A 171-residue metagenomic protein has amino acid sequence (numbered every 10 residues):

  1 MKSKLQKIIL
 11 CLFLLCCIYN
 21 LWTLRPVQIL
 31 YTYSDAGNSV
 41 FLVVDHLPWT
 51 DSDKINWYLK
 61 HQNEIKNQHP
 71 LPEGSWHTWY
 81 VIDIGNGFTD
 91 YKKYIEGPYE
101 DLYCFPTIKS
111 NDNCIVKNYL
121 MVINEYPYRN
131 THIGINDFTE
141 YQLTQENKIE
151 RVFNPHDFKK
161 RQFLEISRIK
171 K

Functional and structural regions predicted by a protein language model:
K2-K7, F41, D45: N-terminal leader/assembly segments
S3-P26: Hydrophobic membrane-insertion alpha-helices, especially the h-region of bacterial N-terminal signal peptides
L21-S39: Compositionally biased P/S/T/G-rich terminal and signal peptide-adjacent segments that lie outside catalytic cores
S34-P48, S167: Acidic/histidine-rich, surface-exposed loop or edge segments in extracytoplasmic proteins
V40, W79, L164: A broad, low-specificity signal marking well-ordered, structured residues that form hydrophobic/aromatic
D45-M121: Mature extracytoplasmic domains of secretory-pathway proteins
T89-K171: Non-cytosolic head/periplasmic domains of membrane-anchored proteins
